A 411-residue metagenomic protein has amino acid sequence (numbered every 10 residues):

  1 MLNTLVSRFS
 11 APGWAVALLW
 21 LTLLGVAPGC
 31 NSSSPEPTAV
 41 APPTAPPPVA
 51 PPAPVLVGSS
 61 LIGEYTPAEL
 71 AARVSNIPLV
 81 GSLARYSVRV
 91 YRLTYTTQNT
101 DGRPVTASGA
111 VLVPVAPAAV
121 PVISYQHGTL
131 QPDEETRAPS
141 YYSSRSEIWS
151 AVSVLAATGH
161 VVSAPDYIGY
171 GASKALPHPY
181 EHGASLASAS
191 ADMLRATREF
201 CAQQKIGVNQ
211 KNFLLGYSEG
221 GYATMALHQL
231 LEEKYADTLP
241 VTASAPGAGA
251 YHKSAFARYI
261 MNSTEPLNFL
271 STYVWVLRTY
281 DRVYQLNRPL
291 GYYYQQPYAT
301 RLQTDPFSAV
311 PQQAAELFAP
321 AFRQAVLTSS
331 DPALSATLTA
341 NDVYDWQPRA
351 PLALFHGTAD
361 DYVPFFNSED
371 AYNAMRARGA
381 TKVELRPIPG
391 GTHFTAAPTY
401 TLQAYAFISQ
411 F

Functional and structural regions predicted by a protein language model:
S34-A118: Catalytic-loop region of hydrolases
T100-S108, L112-T158: Short, surface-exposed "cap/lid" segments of acyl-processing enzymes
G109, L227, A350-L352, P364-M375: Short alpha-helix in the alpha/beta-hydrolase fold that links the catalytic acid
V113-A116, R195-L215, A236-L239: Gly/Ser-rich "nucleophile elbow"/oxyanion-hole loop immediately N-terminal to the catalytic nucleophile in hydrolases
Y180-A202: Alpha/beta-hydrolase active-site loop
G247-D345: Accessory cap/linker subdomain of secreted extracellular hydrolases
P348, A353-D360: Short beta-strand/loop motif that positions the catalytic acidic residue of the alpha/beta-hydrolase fold
A359, A380-Y400: Histidine-bearing beta->alpha loop at or near hydrolase active sites
